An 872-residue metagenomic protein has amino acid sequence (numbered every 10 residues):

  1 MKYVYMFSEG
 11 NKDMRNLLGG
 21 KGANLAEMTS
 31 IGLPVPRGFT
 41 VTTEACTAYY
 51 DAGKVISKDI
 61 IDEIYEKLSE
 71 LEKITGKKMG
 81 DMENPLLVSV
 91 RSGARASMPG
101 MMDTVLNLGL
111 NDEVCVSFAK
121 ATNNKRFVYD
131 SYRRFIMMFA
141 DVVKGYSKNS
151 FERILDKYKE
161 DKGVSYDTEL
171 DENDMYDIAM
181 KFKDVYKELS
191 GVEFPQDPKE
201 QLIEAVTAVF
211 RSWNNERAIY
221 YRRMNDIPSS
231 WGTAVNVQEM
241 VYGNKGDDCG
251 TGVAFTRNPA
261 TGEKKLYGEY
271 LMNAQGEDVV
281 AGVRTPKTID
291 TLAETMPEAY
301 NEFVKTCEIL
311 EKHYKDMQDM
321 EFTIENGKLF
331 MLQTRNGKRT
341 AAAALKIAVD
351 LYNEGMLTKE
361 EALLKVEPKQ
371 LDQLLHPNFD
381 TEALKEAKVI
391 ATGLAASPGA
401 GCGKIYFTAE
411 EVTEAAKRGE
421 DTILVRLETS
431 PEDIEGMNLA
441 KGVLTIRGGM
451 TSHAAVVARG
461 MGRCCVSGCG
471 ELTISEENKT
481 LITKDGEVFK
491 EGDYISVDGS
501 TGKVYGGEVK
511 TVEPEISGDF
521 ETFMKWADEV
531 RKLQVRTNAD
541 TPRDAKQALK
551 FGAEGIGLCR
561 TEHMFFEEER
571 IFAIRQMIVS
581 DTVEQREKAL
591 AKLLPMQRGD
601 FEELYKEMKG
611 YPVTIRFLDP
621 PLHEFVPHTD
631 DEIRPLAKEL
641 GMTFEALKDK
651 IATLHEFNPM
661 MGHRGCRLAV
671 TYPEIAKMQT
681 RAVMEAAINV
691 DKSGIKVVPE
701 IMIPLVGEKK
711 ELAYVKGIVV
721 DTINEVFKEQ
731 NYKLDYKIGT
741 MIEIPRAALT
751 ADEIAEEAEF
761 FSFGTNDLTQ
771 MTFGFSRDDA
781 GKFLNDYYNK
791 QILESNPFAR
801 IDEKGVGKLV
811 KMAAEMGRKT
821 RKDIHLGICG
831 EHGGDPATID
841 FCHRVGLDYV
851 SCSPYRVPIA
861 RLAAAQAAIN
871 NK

Functional and structural regions predicted by a protein language model:
M1-A387, E410-A416, E420-I423, S430-E435 (+11 more regions): Nucleotide/phosphate-binding sheet-loop regions of phosphoryl- and nucleotidyl-transfer enzymes
F39, I446-G448, S467-G470, C559 (+2 more regions): Short beta->alpha connector loops at strand-helix junctions that form conserved, small/polar/Pro-enriched
S69-D81, L481-T483, N724-D735: Short mixed-charge
R91, I516-D519, W526-K872: Conserved alpha/beta-domain cores
N236, Y406, I423-V425, L444 (+3 more regions): Structural motif
K328-F330, S430-N438, G442-L444, M450-V457 (+7 more regions): Glycine-rich phosphate/ribose-binding loops and adjacent secondary-structure elements that form binding surfaces
T392-E432, T483-T522: Extended, non-globular alpha-helical segments
